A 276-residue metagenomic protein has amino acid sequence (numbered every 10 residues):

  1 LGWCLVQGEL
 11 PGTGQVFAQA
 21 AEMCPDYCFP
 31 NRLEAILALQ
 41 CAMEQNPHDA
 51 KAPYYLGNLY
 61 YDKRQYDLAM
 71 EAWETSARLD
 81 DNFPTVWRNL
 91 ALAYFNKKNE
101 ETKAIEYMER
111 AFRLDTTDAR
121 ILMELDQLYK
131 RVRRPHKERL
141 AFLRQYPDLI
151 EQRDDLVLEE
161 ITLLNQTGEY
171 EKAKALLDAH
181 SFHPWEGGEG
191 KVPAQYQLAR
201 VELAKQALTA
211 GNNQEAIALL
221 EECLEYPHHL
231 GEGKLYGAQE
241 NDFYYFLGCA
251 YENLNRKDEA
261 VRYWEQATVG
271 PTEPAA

Functional and structural regions predicted by a protein language model:
W3, N58, L92-A93, Q127 (+3 more regions): Residue-level recognition of tetratricopeptide repeat
V6, Y61, F95-N96, K130 (+3 more regions): Position-specific recognition of the canonical hydrophobic site in helix A of tetratricopeptide repeat
T13, A35, A69, A104 (+4 more regions): Single-residue signature of alpha-solenoid repeat helices
E22, M43-E44, E74-R78, R110-R113 (+5 more regions): Conserved structural position within tetratricopeptide repeats
P25-C28, Q40-Q45, Q145-I150, H183-P193 (+1 more regions): Flexible helix-coil transition and linker loops at the boundaries of alpha-helical arrays
C28, A50-K51, P84-T85, A119-R120 (+4 more regions): Helix-start (N-cap) detector for alpha-helical repeat units in TPR-like alpha-solenoids, especially tetratricopeptide
